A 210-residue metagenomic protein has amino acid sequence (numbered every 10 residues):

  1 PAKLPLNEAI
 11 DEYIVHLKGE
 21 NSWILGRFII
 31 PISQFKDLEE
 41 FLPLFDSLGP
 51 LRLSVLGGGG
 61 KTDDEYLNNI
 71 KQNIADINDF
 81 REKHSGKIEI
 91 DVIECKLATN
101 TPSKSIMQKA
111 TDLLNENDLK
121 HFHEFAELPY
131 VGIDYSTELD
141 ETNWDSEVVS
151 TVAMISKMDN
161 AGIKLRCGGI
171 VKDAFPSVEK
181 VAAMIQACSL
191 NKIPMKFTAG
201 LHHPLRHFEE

Functional and structural regions predicted by a protein language model:
P1-S105, L113-A126, L139-W144: Alpha/beta catalytic barrel-like cores
D79, K109-D112, S150-M154, E179-L190: Alpha-helical scaffolding segments of alpha/beta enzyme cores, especially the outer helices of TIM-barrel or partial
R81-E89, I155-M158, L190-I193: Structural recognition of alpha->loop->beta junctions
L97-T99, L128, I133-T137, L165-G169 (+1 more regions): Short, structured patches in soluble enzyme cores that scaffold and shape functional sites
P102-S103, Y130-D145, V171-K180: Active-site glycine- and acidic-residue-rich loops that bind and position anionic ligands or nucleotide-like cofactors
A110, F125-S136, S150-T151: Noncatalytic carbohydrate-binding groove/subsite architecture in carbohydrate-active enzymes
S146, A153-N160: Extended repeat-based interaction scaffolds and adjacent low-complexity, acidic/S/T/P-biased segments that form broad
N160-E210: Catalytic alpha/beta core domains of metabolic enzymes, predominantly
